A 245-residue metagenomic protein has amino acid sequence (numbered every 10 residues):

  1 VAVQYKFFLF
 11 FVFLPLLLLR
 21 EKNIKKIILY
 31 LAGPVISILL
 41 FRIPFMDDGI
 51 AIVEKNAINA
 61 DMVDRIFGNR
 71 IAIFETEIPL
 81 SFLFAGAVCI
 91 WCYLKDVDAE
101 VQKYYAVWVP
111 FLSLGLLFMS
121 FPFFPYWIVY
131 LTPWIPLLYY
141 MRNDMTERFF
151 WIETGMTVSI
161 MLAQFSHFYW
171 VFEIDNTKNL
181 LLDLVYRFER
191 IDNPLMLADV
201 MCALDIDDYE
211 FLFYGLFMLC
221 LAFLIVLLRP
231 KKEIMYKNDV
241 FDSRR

Functional and structural regions predicted by a protein language model:
V1-K55, E77-R245: Multi-pass membrane glycosyltransferase architecture that uses lipid-linked
D48-G68: N-terminal "first-domain core" detector
R70-T76: Interfacial loop-to-helix junctions that mark the boundaries of transmembrane helices in multi-pass membrane
